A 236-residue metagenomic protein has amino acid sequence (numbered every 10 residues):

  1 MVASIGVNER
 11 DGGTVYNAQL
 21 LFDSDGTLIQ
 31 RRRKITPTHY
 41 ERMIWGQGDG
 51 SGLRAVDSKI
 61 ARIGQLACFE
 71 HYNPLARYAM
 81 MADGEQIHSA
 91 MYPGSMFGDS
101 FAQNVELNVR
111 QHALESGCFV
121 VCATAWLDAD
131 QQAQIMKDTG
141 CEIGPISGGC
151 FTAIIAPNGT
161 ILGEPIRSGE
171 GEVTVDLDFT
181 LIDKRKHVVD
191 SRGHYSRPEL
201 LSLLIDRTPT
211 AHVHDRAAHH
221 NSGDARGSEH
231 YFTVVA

Functional and structural regions predicted by a protein language model:
V2, R62, C68-V173: CN hydrolase (nitrilase-like) catalytic-core segments centered on the catalytic cysteine and neighboring Lys/Glu
I5, A18-L21, R54, T152-I154 (+1 more regions): Short beta-strand scaffold segments in enzyme catalytic cores
N8-D11: Short glycine/acidic-enriched loop and turn motifs that connect beta-strands
A18, R31-R33, A55, A61-E70 (+1 more regions): Active-site-proximal beta-strand elements of phosphoester/diester hydrolases
S24-D25, K59, P157: Short, ordered coil/turn segments that flank beta-strands lining enzyme active or ligand-binding pockets
D25, Q30-R32, P165: Short hydrophobic alpha-helix segments
T38-R54, H71-L75: Active-site glycine-rich loop that binds ribose-phosphate moieties when present
T124-A236: C-terminal beta-strand edge segments of enzyme domains
